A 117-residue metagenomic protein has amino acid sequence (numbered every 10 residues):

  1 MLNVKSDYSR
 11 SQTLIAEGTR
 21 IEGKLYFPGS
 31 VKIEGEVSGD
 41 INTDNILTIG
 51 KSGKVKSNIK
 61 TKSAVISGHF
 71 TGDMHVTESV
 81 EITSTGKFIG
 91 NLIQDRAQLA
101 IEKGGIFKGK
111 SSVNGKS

Functional and structural regions predicted by a protein language model:
M1-Y26, S30-I33, K51-K54, N58 (+3 more regions): Intrinsically disordered, low-complexity terminal regions
S38, N45-I46, K51-G53: N-terminal beta-strand/beta-hairpin edge segment
